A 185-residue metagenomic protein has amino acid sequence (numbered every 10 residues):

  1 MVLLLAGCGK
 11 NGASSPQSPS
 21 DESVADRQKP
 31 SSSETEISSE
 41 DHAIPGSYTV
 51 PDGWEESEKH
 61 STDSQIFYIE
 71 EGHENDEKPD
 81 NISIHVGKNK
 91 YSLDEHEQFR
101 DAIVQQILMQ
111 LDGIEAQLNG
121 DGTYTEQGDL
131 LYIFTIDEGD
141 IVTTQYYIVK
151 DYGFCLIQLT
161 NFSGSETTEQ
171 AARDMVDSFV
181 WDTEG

Functional and structural regions predicted by a protein language model:
V2-F67, T160-G185: N-terminal targeting sequences that direct proteins away from the cytosol to non-cytosolic compartments
H60-V149, F154: Conserved polar/disulfide-associated segments of primarily extracytoplasmic proteins
D129-G185: Short, well-structured beta-strand
